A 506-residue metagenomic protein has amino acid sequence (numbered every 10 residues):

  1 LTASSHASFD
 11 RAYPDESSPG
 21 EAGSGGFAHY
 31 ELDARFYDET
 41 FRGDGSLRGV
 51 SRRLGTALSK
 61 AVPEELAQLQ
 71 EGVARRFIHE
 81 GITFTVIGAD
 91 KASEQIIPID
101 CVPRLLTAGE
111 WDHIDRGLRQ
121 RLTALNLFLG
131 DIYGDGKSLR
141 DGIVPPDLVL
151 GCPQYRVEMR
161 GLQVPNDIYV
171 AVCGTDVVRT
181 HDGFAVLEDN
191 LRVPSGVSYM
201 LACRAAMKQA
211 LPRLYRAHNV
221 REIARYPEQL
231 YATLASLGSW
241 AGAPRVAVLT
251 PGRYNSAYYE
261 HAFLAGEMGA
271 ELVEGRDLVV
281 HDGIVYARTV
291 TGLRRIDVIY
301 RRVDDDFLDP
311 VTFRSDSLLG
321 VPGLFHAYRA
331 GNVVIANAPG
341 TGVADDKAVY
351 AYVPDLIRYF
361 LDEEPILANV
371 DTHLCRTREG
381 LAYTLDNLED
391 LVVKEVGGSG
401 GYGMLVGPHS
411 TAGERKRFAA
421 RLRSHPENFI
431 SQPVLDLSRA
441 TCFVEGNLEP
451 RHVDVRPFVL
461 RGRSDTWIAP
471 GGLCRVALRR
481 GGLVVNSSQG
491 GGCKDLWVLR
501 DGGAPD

Functional and structural regions predicted by a protein language model:
L1-D506: Preference for protein termini
